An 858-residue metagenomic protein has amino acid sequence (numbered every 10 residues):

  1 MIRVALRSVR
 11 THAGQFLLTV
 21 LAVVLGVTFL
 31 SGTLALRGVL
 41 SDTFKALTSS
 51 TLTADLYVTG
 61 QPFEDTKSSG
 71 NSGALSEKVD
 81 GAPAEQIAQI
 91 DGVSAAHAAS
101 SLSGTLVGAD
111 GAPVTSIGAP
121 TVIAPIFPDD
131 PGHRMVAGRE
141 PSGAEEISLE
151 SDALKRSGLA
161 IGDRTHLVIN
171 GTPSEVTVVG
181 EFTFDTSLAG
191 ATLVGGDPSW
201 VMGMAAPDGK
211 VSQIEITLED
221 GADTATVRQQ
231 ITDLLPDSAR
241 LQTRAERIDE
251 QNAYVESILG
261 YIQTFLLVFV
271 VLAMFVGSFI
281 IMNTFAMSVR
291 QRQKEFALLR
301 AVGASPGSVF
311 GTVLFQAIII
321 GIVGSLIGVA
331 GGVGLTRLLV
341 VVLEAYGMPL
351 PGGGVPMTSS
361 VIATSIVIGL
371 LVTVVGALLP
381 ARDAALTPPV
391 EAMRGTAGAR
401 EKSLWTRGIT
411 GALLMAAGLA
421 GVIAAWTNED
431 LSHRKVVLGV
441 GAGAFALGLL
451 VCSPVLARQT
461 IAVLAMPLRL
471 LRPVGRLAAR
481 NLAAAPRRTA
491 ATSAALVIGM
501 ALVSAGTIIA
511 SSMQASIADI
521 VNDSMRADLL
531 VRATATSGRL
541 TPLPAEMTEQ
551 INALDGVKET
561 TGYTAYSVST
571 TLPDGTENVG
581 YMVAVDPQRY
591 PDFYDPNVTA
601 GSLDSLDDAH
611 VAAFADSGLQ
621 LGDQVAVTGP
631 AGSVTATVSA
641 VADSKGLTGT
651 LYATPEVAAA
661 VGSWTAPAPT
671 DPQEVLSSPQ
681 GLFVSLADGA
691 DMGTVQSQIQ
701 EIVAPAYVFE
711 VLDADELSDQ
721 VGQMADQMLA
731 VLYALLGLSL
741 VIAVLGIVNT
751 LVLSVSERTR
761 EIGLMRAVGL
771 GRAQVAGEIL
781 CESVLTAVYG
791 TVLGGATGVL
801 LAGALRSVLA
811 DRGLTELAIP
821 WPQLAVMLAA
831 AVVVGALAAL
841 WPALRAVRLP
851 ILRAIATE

Functional and structural regions predicted by a protein language model:
I2-S278, M287-R290, V521-D523, A642-L738: Membrane transport/envelope proteins' first extracytoplasmic loop
R3, Q15-F16, V27-V58, P62-E64 (+8 more regions): Alpha-helical transmembrane segments
S8-Q15, V270, G277-G321, T387 (+3 more regions): Interfacial "coupling" helices/loops that link adjacent transmembrane helices in transporter permeases
T11-L18, Y261-T264, T364-G376, A399-V497 (+2 more regions): Alpha-helical transmembrane segments, especially those used as permease/efflux helices and single-pass anchors
F285, I318-P349, V361-L386, A417-T427 (+4 more regions): Small-residue-rich transmembrane alpha-helices
L386-E401, V847-E858: Short cytosolic juxtamembrane segments of multi-pass membrane proteins
G439, G443-F445, L449, V455-A615 (+2 more regions): Juxtamembrane segments of multi-pass membrane proteins
S493, P679-S685, M692-L844, R848-E858: C-terminal transmembrane helical bundles of large multi-pass transporters and their helix-start/helix-kink determinants
